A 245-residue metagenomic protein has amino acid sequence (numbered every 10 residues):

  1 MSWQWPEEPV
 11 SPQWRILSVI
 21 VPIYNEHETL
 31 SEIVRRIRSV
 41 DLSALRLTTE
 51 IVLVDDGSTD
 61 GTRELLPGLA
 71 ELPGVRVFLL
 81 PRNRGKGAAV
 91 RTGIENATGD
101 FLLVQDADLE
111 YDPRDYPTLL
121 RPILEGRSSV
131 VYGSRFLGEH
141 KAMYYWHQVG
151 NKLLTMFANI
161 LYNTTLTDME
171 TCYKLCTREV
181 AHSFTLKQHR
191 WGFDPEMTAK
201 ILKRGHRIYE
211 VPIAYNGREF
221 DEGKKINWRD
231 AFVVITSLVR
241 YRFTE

Functional and structural regions predicted by a protein language model:
M1-S39: N-proximal low-complexity "stem/linker" segments adjacent to membrane-targeting elements
I16-S18, E50, E196: Cell-envelope/extracellular polymer assembly enzymes that use nucleotide-activated donors
E26-T29, S58, K86, D112: Donor nucleotide-sugar binding loop of glycosyltransferases
V34, R38, L45-G57, F78-L80: Short beta-strand/loop segment that forms part of the nucleotide-sugar
D55-E64, L109: A conserved acidic beta->alpha catalytic loop
R76, L80-N96, F101, P113-W191 (+2 more regions): Acceptor/aglycone-binding surface of glycosyltransferases and processive sugar-polymer synthases
T164-T165, L186-H189, T198-N216: Catalytic donor-sugar/metal-binding loop of nucleotide-sugar-dependent glycosyltransferases
